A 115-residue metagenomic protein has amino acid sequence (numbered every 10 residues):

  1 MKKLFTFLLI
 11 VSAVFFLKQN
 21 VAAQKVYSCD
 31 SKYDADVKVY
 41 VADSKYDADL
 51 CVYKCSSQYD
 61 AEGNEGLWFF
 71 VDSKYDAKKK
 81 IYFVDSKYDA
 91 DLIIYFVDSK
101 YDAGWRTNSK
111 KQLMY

Functional and structural regions predicted by a protein language model:
L4-F16: Sec-dependent N-terminal signal peptides
V21-Y115: Repetitive, compositionally biased segments used for assembly/scaffolding
